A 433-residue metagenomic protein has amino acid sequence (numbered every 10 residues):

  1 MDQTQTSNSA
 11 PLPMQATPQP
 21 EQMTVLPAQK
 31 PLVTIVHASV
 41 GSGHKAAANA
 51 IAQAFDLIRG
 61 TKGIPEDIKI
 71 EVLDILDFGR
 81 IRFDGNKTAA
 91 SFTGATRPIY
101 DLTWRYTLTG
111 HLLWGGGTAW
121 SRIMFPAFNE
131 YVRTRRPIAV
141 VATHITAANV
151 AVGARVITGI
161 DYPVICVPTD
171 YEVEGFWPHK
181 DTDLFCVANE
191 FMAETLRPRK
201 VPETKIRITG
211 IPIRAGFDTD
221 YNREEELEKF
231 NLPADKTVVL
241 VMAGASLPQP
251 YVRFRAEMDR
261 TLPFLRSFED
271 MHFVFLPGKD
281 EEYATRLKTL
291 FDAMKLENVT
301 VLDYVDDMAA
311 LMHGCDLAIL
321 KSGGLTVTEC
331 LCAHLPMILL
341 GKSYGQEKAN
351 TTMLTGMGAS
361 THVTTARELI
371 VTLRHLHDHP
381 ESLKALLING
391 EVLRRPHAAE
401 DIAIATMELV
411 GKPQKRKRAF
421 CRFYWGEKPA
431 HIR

Functional and structural regions predicted by a protein language model:
L12, E381-R433: C-terminal amphipathic helix plus adjacent low-complexity, charged tail appended to glycosyltransferase catalytic
A50-R135: Conserved N-terminal ligand/cofactor-binding loop architecture of enzyme catalytic domains
T103-K200, K205-I208: Active-site and donor-binding regions of nucleotide-sugar-utilizing enzymes
D183-S246, G278-E282: A nucleotide-sugar donor-handling region in carbohydrate enzymes
E225, P233-G314: Donor-nucleotide binding loops and adjacent catalytic segments primarily of GT-B fold Leloir glycosyltransferases
H313-S322: Acidic donor-binding loop of glycosyltransferase active sites
C315-D316, H334-P336: A short alpha->beta transition loop at the rim of the catalytic pocket in nucleotide-sugar-dependent
M357, T365-E381: C-terminal "capping" alpha-helix adjacent to the active site of nucleotide-linked donor transferases in cell-envelope
